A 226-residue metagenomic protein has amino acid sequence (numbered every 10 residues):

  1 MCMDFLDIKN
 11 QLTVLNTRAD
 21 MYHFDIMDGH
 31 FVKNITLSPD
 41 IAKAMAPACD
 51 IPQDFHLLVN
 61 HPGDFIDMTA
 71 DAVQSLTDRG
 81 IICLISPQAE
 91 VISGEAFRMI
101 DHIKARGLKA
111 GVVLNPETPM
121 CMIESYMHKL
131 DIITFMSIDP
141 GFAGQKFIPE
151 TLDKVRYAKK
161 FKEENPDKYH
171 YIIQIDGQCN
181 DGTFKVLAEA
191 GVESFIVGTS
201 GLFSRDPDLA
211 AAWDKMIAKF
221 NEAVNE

Functional and structural regions predicted by a protein language model:
M1-C2, M21-I35, A46, D50-M99 (+3 more regions): Catalytic beta/alpha-barrel core
I8, L15, D25, T69 (+6 more regions): Conserved, mostly hydrophobic/aromatic
N10-L12, H61-V73, T118-L130, Q178-F195: Catalytic cores of alpha/beta
N16, T77, K104: Anion (oxyanion) recognition and catalysis
I35-H56, H102-G111, E150-I173, C179 (+1 more regions): Alpha-helix-loop-beta-strand connector modules within alpha/beta enzyme cores
K129-I132, K146, D153-R156, F195: Positively charged, amphipathic and often flexible ligand-engagement surfaces
A188, L202-E226: C-terminal helical cap(s) of enzyme catalytic domains, especially alpha/beta-barrels
